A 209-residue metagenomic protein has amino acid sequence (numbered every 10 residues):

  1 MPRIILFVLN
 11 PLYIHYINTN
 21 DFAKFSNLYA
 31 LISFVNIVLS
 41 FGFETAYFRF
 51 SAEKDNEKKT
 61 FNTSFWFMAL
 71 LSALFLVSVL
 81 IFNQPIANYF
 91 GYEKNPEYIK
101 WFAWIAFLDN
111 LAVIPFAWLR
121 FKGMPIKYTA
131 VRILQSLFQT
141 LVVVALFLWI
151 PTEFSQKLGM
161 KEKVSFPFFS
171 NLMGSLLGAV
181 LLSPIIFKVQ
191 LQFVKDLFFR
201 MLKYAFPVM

Functional and structural regions predicted by a protein language model:
M1, K58-N62, M68, I99-I105 (+1 more regions): Alpha-helical transmembrane segments of multi-pass membrane transporters/permeases
M1-E44, L71-L80, I105, T140 (+2 more regions): Signature of the first transmembrane helix
H15, L74-E93, W149-S155: Short membrane-interface helical motifs at transmembrane helix boundaries in multi-pass membrane transporters
I17-D21, V35-M68, A87, W118-K127: Transmembrane-helix boundary and interhelical linker motifs in polytopic inner-membrane proteins
L28-L31, W66-L70, W104, A130-F138 (+3 more regions): Hydrophobic residues within alpha-helical transmembrane segments of multi-pass solute transporters/permease subunits
F34, V77, G91-W118, L137 (+3 more regions): Alpha-helical transmembrane segments of multi-pass membrane proteins
S136, T140-G178: Helix-loop-helix hairpin linking two adjacent transmembrane segments in secondary transporters
F154-F166, V180-M209: Interhelical loop/hinge segments that connect adjacent transmembrane helices in multipass membrane
